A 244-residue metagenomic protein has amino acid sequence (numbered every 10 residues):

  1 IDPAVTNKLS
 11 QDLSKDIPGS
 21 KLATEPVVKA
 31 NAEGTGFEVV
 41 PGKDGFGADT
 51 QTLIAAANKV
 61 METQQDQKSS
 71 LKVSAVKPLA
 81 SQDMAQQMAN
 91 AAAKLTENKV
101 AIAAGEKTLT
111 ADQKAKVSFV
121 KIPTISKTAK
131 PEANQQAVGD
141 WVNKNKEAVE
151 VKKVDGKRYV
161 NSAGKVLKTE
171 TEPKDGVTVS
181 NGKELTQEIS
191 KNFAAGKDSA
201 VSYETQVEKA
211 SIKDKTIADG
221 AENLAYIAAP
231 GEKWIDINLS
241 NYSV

Functional and structural regions predicted by a protein language model:
I1-S243: Surface-exposed, secretory/extracytoplasmic low-complexity segments enriched in Ser/Thr/Asn/Gly/Pro
